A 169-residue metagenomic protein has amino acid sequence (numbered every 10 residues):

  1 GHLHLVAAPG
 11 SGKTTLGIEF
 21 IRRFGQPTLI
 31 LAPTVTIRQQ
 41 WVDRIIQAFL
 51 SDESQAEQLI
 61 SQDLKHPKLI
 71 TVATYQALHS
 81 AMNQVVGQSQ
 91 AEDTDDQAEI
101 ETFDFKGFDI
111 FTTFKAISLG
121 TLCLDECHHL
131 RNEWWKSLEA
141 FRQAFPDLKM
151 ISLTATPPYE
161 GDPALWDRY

Functional and structural regions predicted by a protein language model:
G1-F20: Walker A/P-loop
P9, T34, T154: The conserved Walker
T14-F49, T74-A77, W134, Y159-G161: Conserved Walker A/P-loop ATP-binding site and its immediately adjacent core in helicase/helicase-like ATPase domains
P27, P67-I70, S118-T121, P146-I151: Loop/turn-to-beta-strand initiation segments
F49-K106: Inter-Walker segment of RecA-like/P-loop motor cores
K106-S118, F141-D147: Short, conserved loop/helix-junction motifs that constitute active-site signature segments in enzyme catalytic cores
D125-E126: Walker B catalytic acidic pair
H129-Y169: Post-DEXD/H (motif II) to motif III coupling segment of the RecA-like Helicase ATP-binding lobe
